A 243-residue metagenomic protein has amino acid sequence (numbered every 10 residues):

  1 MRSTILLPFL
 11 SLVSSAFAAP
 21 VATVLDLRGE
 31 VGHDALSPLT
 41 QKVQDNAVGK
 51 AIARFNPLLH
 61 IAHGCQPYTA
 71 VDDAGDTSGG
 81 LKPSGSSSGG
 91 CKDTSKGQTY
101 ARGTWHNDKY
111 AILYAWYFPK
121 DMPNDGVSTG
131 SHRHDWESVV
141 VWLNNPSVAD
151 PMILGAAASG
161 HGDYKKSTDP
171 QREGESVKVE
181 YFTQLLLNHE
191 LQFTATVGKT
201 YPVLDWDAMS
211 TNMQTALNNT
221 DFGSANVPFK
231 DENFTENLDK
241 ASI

Functional and structural regions predicted by a protein language model:
M1-T23: Fungal secretory targeting signals
S15, S138-V140: Well-ordered beta-strand positions in beta-sheet-rich domains
A19-E137, M152-I243: A domain-level signal for the mature, folded cores of soluble proteins
W142-P146: Short beta-strand micro-motifs enriched in acidic
S147-P151: Short, solvent-exposed loop/turn segments that connect beta-strands within catalytic domains and beta-strand-rich
